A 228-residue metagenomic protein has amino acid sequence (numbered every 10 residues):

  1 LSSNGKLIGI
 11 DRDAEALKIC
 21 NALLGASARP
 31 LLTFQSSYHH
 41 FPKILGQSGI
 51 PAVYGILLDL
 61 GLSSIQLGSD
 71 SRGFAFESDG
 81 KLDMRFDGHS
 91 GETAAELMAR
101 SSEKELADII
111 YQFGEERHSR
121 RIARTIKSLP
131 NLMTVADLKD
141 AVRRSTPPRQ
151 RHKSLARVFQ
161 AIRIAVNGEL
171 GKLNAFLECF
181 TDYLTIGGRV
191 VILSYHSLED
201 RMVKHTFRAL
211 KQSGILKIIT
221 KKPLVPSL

Functional and structural regions predicted by a protein language model:
L1-L228: S-adenosyl-L-methionine-dependent methyltransferase catalytic core, i.e., the SAM/SAH-binding region
